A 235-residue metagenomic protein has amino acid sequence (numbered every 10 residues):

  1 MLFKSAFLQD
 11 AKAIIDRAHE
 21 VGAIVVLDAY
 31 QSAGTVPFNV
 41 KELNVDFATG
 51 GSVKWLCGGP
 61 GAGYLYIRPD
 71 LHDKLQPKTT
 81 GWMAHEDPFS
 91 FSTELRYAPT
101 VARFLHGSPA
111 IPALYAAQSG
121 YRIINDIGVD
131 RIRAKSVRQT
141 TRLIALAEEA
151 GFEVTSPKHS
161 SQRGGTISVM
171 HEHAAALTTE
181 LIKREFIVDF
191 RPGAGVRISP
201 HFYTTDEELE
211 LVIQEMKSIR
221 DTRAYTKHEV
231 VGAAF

Functional and structural regions predicted by a protein language model:
M1-F235: Pyridoxal 5′-phosphate
